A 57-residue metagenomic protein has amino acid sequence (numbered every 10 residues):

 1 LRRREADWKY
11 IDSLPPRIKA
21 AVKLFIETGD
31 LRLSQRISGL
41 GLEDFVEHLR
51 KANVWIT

Functional and structural regions predicted by a protein language model:
L1-T57: Small, basic N-terminal interaction modules of short regulatory proteins
